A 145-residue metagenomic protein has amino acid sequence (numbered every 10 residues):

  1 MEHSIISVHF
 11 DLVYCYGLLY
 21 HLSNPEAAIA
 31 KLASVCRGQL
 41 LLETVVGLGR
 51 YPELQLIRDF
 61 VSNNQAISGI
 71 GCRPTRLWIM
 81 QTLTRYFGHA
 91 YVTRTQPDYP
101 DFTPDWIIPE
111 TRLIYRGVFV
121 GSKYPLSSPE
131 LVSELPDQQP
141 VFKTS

Functional and structural regions predicted by a protein language model:
E2-V8: Short conserved loop adjoining the S-adenosyl-L-methionine
S4, Y91-S145: A C-terminal cap/extension of S-adenosyl-L-methionine-dependent methyltransferases that defines the acceptor-substrate
F10-D11, G38: Conserved acidic residues
Y14: A conserved beta-strand element that flanks and buttresses the S-adenosyl-L-methionine
L18: Hydrophobic adenine-recognition pocket in adenosine-nucleotide-binding enzymes
H21-C36: A short, conserved alpha-helix within the catalytic core of class I
Q39-Q65: Conserved class I S-adenosyl-L-methionine
S68-P97: Short alpha-helix
